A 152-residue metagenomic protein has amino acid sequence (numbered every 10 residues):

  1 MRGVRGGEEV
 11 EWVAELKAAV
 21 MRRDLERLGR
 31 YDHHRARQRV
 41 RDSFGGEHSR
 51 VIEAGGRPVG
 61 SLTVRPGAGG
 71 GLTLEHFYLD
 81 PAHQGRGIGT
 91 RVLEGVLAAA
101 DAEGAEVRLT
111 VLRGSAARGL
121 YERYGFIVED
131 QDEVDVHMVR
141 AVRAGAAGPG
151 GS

Functional and structural regions predicted by a protein language model:
M1-E15: A short beta-loop-alpha structural element at the N-terminal edge of CoA-dependent acyl/N-acetyltransferase catalytic
M21-S43: Conserved GNAT-fold acetyl-CoA-binding loop/helix
V40, Y121, F126: Conserved active-site tyrosine of GNAT-family acetyltransferases
R41-V51, P58-G60: A short helix-loop-beta-strand connector motif used in the catalytic cores of GNAT acetyltransferases and, in some
R57-P66, T73-Y78: Conserved beta-strand in the GNAT
G67, Q84, R108-R118, Q131-R143: Conserved beta-strand-loop-alpha-helix junction that forms the acyl-donor binding cleft
G71, A100-L112: Conserved GNAT acetyl-CoA-binding A-motif
G85-A98, G119-R123: Conserved acetyl-CoA-binding loop-helix of GNAT-fold acetyltransferases
